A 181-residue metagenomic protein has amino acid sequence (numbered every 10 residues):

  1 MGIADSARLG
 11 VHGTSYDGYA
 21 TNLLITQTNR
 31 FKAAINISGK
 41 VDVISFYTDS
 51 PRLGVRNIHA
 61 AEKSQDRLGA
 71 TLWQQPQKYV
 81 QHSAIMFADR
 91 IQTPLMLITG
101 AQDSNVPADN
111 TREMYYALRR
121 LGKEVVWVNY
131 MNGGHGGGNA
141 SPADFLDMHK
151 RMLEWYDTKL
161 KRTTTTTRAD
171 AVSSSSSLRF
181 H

Functional and structural regions predicted by a protein language model:
M1-S173, S177-H181: Active-site-proximal cap/loop segments of hydrolase catalytic domains
